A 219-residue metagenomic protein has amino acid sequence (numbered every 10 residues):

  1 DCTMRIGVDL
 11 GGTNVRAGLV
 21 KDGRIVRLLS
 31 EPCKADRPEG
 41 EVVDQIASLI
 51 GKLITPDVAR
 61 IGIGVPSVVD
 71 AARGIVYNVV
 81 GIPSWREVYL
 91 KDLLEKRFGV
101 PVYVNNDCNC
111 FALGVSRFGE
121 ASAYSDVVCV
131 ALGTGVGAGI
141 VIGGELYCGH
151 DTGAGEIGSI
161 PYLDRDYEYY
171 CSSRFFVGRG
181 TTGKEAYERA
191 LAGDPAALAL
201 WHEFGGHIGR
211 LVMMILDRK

Functional and structural regions predicted by a protein language model:
D1-I61, V69-I75, K91-V100, V115-D126 (+1 more regions): ATP-binding/phosphotransfer module of carbohydrate and carboxylate kinases, centering on a glycine-rich
V15, G64-V65, G135-V136: Short loop/turn microsegments at loop-to-beta-strand junctions
L28-S30, V79, G149: Residue-level detector of high-confidence beta-strand sites
C33-A35, S84-W85, A154-E156: A short acidic/small-residue loop/turn micro-motif
S67-A71, C110-A112, G137: Short, active-site-adjacent cap segments at secondary-structure transitions
G74-E87: A charged helix-plus-loop insertion that forms the helical arch/lid used to bind and gate nucleic-acid substrates
V102-D107: General beta-strand structural signal in soluble alpha/beta enzymes
S122-R174: Glycine-rich phosphate-binding loop of actin/hexokinase-like ATP-binding domains
